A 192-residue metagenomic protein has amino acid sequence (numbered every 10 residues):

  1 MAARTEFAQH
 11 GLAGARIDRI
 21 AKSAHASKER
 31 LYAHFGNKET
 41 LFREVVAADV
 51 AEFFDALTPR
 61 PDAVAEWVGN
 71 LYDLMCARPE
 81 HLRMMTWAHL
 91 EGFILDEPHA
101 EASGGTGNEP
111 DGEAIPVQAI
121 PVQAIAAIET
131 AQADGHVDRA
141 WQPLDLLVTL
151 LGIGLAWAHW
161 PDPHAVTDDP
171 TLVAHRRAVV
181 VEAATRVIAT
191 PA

Functional and structural regions predicted by a protein language model:
A2, E6-T40, E44: Helix-turn-helix
Q9, D18-R19, H34, K38-E39 (+7 more regions): Ligand-binding pocket scaffold of soluble enzyme catalytic domains
Q9-A13, R78, D134: Short coil/turn segments at alpha/beta junctions that flank glycine-rich nucleotide-binding fingerprints
R43-N70, D96, T106-N108: Amphipathic alpha-helical linker/stalk segments
F54, T58, F93-H136, L144-V148 (+1 more regions): Amphipathic alpha-helical packing segments from all-alpha helical-bundle domains
D62-L90, Q118, L144-V148, A178-R186: Amphipathic alpha-helical segments that line or abut small-molecule/effector binding pockets and mediate allosteric
D73, A77, Q118, V122-D134 (+1 more regions): C-terminal peripheral helix-coil segments that are non-catalytic and often amphipathic
A77-A100, G107, W160-T167: Amphipathic alpha-helical segments used for helix-helix packing
